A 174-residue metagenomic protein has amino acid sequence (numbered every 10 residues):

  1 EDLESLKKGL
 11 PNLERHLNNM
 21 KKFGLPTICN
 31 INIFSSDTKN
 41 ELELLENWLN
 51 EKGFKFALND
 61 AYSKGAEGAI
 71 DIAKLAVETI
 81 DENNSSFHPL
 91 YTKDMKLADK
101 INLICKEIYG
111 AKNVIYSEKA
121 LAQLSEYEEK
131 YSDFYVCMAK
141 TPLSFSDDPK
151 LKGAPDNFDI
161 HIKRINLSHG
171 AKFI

Functional and structural regions predicted by a protein language model:
E1-I174: P-loop NTP-binding site
